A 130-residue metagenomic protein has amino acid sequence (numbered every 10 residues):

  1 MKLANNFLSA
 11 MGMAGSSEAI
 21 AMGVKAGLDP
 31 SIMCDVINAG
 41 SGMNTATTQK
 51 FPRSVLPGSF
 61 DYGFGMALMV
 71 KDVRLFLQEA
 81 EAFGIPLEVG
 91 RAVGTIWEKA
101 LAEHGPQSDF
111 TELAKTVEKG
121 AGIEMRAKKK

Functional and structural regions predicted by a protein language model:
M1-A26, I37-K50, A67-K71: Active-site-proximal catalytic alpha-helix in oxidoreductases
L8, Q49-T111, V117, K129: Interdomain hinge/lid region at the active-site interface of Rossmann-like NAD(P)-dependent oxidoreductases
S16, T95, M125: Segments forming oxygen-rich coordination pockets for charged ligands
G27-P30, P86: Helix N-cap / loop-to-helix initiation motif
S31-A39, R91-T95: Beta-strand segments within the central parallel beta-sheet cores of soluble alpha/beta enzyme folds
G42-M43, E98, G122: Residue-level marker of structural boundaries
T116-E124: Extracellular cysteine-rich, disulfide-bonded domains and loops characteristic of secreted proteins and the ectodomains
E124-K130: ATP-dependent carboxylate/acyl-activation modules
